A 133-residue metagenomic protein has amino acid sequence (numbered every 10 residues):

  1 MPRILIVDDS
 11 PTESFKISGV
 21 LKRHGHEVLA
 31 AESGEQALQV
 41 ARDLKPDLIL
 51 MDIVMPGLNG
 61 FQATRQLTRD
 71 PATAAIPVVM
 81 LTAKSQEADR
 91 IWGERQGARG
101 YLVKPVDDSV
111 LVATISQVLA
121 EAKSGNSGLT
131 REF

Functional and structural regions predicted by a protein language model:
F15-R23: Charged docking surfaces used in two-component/phosphorelay signaling
G25-E32, V40: Short hydrophobic/Thr-rich beta-strand motif most characteristic of the beta2 strand and flanking loop of CheY-like
L44-L50: Active-site beta3 strand of CheY-like receiver
M55: Receiver (REC) domain active-site loop signature in two-component systems and cognate sites in sensor histidine kinases
R99: Short, glycine/charged-rich "phosphate-handling" switch motifs in NTP-dependent and phosphotransfer domains
V106-S116: C-terminal output helix
